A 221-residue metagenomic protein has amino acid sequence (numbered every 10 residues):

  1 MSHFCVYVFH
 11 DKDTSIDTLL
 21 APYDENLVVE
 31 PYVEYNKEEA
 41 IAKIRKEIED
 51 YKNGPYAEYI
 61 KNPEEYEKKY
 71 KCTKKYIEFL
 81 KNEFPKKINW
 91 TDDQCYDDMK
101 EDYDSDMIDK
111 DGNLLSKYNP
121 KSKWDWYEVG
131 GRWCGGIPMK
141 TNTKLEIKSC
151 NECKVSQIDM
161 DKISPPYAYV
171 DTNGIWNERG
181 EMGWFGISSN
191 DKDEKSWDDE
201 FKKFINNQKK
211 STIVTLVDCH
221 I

Functional and structural regions predicted by a protein language model:
M1-K203, N207: Acidic (Asp/Glu-rich) sequence patches and key acidic residues that form negatively charged surfaces used
K210-I221: C-terminal or internal capping secondary-structure element at the end of a domain, subdomain, or sheet
